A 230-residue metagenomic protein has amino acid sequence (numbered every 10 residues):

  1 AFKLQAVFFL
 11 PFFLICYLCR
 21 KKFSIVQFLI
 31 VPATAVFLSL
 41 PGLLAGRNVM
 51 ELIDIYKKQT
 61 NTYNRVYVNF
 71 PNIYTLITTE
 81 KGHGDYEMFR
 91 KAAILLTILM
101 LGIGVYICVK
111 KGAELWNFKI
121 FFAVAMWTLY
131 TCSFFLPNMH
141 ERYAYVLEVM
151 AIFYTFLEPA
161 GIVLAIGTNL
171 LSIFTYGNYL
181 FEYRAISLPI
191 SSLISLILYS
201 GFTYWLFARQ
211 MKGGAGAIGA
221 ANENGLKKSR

Functional and structural regions predicted by a protein language model:
A1-L18, F37, T131-A144, L170: Transmembrane helices and adjacent periplasmic/lumenal helix-loop junctions of polyprenol-phosphate-dependent
F8-A33, L44-A45: Perimembrane helix-loop-helix junctions
F12, A125-C132, Y145-I152, S172-T175: Hydrophobic, membrane-inserted alpha-helices
I15-K22, A45, V105-E114, Y154-P159 (+1 more regions): Structural signal for the C-terminal ends of transmembrane alpha-helices and the immediately following loop
T34, Q59-F134, A208, G225: Aromatic/glycine/proline-enriched transmembrane-helix motif characteristic of membrane-embedded glycan-assembly enzymes
L40-K57: Helix-to-loop transition at the C-terminal end of transmembrane segments
L52-Y74, A125, E158-R230: Transmembrane helical bundles and short interhelical boundary loops of multi-pass, membrane-embedded
F135-L147, L180-L188: Membrane-interface catalytic loops of GT-C/OST-like multi-pass glycosylation enzymes that act
